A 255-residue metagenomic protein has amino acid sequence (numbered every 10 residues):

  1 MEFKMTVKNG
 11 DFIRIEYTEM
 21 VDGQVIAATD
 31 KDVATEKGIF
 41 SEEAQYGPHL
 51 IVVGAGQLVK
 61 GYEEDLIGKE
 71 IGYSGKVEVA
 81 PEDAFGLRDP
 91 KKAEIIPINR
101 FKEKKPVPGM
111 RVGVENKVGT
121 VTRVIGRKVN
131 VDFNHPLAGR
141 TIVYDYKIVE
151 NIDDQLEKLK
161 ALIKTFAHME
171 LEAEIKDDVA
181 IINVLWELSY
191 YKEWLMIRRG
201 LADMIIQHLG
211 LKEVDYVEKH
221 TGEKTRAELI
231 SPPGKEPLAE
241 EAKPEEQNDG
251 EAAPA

Functional and structural regions predicted by a protein language model:
M1-A255: FKBP-type peptidyl-prolyl cis-trans isomerases
